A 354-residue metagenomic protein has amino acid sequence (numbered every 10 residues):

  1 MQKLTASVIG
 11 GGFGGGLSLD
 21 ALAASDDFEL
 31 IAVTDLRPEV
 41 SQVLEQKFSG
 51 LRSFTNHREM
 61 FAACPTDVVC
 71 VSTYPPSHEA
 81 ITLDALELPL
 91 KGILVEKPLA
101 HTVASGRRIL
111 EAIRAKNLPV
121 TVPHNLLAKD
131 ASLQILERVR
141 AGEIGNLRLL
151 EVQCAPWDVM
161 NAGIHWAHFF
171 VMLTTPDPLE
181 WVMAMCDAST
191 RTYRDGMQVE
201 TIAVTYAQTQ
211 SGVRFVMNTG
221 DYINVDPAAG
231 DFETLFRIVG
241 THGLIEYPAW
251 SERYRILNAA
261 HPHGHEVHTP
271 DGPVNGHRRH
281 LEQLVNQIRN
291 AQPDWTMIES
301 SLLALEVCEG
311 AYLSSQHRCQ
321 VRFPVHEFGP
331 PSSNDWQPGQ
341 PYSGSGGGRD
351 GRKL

Functional and structural regions predicted by a protein language model:
M1-F48, K353: N-terminal Rossmann-like dinucleotide-binding module
K3-T5, L149, R214: Residues that mark the start of a beta-strand
L17, L36-E39, P270-L281: Active-site loop of classical SDR/Rossmann-like NAD(P)-dependent oxidoreductases, centered on the catalytic Tyr-X3-Lys
S18, F48-I113: Beta-loop-alpha module in the N-terminal Rossmann-like domain of NAD(P)-dependent dehydrogenases, especially those
E29-A32, E266-T269, Q287-L302: Glycine- and charged-residue-rich phosphate/anionic-cofactor binding loop of Rossmann-like
F61, V68, P76, L99-W166: A contiguous active-site-proximal alpha/beta segment in oxidoreductase catalytic domains
L94-V95, V120-V122, Y247: Hydrophobic residues in well-ordered beta-strands that form the structural core
I164, H168-R255, P270-D271, R278-D294 (+2 more regions): Contiguous beta-strand/loop segments that form the cofactor/metal-binding neighborhood of enzyme cores
